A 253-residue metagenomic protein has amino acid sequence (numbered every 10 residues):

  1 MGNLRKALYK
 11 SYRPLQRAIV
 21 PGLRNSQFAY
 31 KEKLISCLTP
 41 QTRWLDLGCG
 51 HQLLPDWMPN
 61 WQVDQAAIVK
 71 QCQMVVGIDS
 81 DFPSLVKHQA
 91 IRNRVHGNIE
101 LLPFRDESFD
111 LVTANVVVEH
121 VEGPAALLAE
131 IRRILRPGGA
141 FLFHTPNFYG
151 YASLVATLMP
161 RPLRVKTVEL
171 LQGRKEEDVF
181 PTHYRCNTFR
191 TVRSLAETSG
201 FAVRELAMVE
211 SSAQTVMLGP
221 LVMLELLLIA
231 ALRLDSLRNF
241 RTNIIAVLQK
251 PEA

Functional and structural regions predicted by a protein language model:
G2-I35: Class I SAM-dependent methyltransferase Rossmann-like catalytic core, especially the SAM/SAH-binding loop
K6-Y9, E122-E130, I134, A140-E252: S-adenosyl-L-methionine-dependent methyltransferase catalytic module, highlighting the catalytic core
S11-R13, W44, F109-D110, L170-R174: A short alpha-helix capping/helix-coil boundary motif
A18-P21, Q52, D178-F180: Short, contiguous strand/loop micro-motifs
G22-Y30, Q41, N60, G123 (+2 more regions): Soluble or luminal CAZymes and related metallo-dependent hydrolases
R24-F28, D56-P59, N93-R94, L227-A230: Short gly/ser/thr-rich secondary-structure transition/capping motifs
L34-C37, A67, D235-R238: Short secondary-structure boundary/capping segments within folded domains
C37, T42-L154, I244-K250: Conserved SAM-binding loop
